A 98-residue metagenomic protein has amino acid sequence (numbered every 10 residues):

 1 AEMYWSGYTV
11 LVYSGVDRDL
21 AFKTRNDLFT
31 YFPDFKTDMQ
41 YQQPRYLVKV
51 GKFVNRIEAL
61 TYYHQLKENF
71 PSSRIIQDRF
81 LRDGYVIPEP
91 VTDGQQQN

Functional and structural regions predicted by a protein language model:
A1-N98: Acidic/polar low-complexity segments and flexible, solvent-exposed patches
